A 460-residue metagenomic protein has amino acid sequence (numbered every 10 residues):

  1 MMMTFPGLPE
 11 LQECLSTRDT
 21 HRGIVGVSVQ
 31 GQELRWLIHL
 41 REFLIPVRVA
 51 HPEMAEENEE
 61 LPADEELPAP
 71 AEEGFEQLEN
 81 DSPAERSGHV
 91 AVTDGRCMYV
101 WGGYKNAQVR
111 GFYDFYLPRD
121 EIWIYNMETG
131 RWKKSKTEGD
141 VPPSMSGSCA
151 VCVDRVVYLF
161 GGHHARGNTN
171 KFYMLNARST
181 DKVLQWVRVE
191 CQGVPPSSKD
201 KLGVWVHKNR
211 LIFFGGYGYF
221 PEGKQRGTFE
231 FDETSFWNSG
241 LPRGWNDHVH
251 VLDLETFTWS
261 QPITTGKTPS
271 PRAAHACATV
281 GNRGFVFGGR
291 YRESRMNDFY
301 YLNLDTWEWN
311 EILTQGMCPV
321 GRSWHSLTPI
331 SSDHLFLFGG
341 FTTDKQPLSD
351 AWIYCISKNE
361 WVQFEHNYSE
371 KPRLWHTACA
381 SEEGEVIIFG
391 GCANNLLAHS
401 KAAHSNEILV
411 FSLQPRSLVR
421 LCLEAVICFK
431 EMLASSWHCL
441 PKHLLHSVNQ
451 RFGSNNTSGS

Functional and structural regions predicted by a protein language model:
G7, E33-R48, E57, E65-E66 (+3 more regions): Cullin-RING E3 adaptor/co-adaptor recruitment helices
L11, N80, D94-F115, T137 (+11 more regions): Glycine-centered tight turns/hairpins at beta-strand boundaries that repeat across beta-rich repeat domains
L34-F43, E59-L78, G130-S135, K182-C191 (+3 more regions): Trp- and S/T/G-rich repeat-edge/linker motifs of beta-rich repeat architectures
W36-V47, A55-E72, W101-R131: Beta-propeller domains
S87-A91, S144-A150, S198-V204, P271-C277 (+2 more regions): Beta-propeller and closely related beta-sheet repeat lectin domains
L117-T129, N170-D181, R226-F257, N297-W307 (+2 more regions): Beta-propeller blade signature
R131-C149: Blade-loop segments of beta-propeller domains
L313-W324, E360-S381: Conserved blade-ending motifs and adjacent loop-strand segments that build the rim/top face of beta-propeller domains
